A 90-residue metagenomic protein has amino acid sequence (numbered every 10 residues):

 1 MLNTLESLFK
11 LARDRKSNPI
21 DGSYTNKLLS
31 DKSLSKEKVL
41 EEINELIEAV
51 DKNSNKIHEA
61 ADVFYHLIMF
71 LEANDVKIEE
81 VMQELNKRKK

Functional and structural regions predicted by a protein language model:
M1-A60, F64-K90: Flexible "arm" and connector segments at domain edges
